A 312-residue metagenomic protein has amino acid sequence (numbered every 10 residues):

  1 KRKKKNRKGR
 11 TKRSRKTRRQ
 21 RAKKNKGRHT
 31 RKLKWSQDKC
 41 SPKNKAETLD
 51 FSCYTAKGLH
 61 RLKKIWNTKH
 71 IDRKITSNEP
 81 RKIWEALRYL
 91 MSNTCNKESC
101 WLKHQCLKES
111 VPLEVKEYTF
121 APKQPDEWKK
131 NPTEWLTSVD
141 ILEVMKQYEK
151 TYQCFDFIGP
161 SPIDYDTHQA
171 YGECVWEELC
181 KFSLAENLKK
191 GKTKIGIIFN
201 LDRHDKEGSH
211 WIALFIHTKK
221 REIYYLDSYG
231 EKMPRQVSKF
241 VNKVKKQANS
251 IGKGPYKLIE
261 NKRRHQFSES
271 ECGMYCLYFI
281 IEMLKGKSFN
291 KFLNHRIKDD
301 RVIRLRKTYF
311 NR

Functional and structural regions predicted by a protein language model:
K1-R31: Arg/Lys-rich, intrinsically disordered low-complexity tails that mediate electrostatic binding and condensation
H29-I212, T218-I223: Cysteine protease catalytic domains with a Cys-His-Asp triad
V144-Y148, F240-Q247, T308-Y309: Residues that form generic nucleotide/phosphate-binding pockets
A170-Y171, Q236, N294-K298, V302: Charge-rich, low-complexity amphipathic helices in intrinsically disordered tails/linkers adjacent to domains
L188-N294: Cysteine protease-like catalytic core of ubiquitin/ubiquitin-like
K298-R312: C-terminal helix/juxtamembrane-tail motif
